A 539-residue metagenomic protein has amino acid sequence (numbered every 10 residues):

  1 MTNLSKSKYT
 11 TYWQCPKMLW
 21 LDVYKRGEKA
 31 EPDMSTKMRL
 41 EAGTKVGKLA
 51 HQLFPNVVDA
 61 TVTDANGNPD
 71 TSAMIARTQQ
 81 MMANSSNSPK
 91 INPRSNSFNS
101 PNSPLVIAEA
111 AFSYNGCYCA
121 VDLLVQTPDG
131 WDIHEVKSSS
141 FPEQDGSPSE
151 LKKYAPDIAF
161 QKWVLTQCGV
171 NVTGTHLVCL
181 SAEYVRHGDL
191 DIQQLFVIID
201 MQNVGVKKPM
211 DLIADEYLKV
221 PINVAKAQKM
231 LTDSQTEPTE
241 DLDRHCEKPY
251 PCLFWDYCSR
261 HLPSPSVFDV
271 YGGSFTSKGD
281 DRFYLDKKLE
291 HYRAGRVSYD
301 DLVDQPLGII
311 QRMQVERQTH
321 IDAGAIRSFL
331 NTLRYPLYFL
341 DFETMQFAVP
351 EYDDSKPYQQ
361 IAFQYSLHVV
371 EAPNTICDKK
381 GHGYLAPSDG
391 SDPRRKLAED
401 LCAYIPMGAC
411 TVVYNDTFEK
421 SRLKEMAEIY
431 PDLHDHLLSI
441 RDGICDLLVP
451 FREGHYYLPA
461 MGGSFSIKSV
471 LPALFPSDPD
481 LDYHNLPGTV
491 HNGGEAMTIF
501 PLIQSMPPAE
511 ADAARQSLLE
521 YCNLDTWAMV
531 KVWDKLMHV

Functional and structural regions predicted by a protein language model:
M1-D129, G272-L307, M313-T319: Metal-dependent nuclease catalytic cores that hydrolyze phosphodiester bonds in DNA/RNA, characterized by
C15, A108, C119-Q144, Q161 (+1 more regions): Conserved catalytic cores of phosphodiester-cleaving nucleases, focusing on short active-site segments
E28-A30, F141-E143, Y184-V185, H261 (+8 more regions): Flexible loop/turn segments at secondary-structure boundaries
A50, G67, L105, F112 (+2 more regions): Conserved RNase H-like, two-metal-ion catalytic cores of nucleic-acid enzymes
P104-Y114, Y118-D122, I133-V136, Y154-V224 (+1 more regions): Conserved DEDDh/DEDDy metal-dependent 3′-5′ exonuclease domain
E183, G188-D200, V204-S264, R282-K288 (+1 more regions): Acidic, Mg2+-coordinating catalytic module of metal-dependent nucleases/exonucleases that use a two-metal-ion mechanism
V220-R334, T344: A charged, amphipathic alpha-helical module
C252, L340-F342, V413-D416: Short His-Asn-centered micro-motif
